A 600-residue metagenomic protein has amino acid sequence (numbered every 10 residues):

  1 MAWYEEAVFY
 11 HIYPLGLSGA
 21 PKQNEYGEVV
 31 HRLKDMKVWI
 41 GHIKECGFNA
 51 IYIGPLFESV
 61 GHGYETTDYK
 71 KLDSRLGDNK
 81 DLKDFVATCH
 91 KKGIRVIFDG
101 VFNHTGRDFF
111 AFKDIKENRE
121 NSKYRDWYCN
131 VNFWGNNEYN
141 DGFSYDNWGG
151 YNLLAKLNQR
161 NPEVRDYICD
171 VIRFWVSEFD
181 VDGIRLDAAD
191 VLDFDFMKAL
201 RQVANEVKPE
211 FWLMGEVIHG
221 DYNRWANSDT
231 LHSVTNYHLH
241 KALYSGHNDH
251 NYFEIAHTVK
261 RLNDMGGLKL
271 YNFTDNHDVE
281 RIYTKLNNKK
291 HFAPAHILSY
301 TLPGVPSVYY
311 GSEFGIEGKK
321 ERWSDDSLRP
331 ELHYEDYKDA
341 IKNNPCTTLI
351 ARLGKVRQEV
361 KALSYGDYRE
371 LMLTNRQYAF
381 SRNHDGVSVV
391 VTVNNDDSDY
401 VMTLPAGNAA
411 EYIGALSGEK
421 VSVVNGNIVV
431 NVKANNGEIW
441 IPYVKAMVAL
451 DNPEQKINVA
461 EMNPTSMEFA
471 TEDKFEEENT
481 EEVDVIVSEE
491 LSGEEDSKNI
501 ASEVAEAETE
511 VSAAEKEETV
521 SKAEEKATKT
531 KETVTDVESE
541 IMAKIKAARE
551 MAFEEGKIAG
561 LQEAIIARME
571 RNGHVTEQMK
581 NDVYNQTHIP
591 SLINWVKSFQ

Functional and structural regions predicted by a protein language model:
M1-Y52, E58, T88, F314 (+1 more regions): Carbohydrate-interacting/catalytic domains
A2-F9, Y13-N49, L56-E178, L200-E206 (+1 more regions): Substrate-binding/active-site clefts of carbohydrate-active enzymes
A7-H11, A50, R95-I97, G183-R185 (+3 more regions): Structural preference for beta-strand elements that scaffold enzyme active sites
I12, I43, I53, Y69 (+10 more regions): Conserved, mostly hydrophobic/aromatic
L15, L56, V101-N103, A189-V191 (+2 more regions): Active-site beta-loop-alpha junctions enriched in small/polar residues
V86, H90-K92, K116, S177 (+7 more regions): Active-site-proximal helices and loops of the catalytic beta/alpha 8
G266-N287: Active-site clefts of carbohydrate-active enzymes
